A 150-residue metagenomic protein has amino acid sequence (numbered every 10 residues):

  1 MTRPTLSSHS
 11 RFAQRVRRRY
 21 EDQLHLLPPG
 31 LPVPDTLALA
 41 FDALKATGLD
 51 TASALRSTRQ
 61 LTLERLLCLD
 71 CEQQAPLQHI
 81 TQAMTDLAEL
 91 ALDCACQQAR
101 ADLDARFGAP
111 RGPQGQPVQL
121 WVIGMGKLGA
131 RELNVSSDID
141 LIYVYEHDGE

Functional and structural regions predicted by a protein language model:
M1-E150: Non-catalytic regulatory/linker segments of enzymes
